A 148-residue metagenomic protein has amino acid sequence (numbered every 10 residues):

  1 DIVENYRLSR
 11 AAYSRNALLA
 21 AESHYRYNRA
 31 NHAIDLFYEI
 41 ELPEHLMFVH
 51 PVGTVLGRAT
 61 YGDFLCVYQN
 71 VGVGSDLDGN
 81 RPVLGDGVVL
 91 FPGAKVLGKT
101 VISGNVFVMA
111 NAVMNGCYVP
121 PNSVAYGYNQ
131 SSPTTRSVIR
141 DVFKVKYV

Functional and structural regions predicted by a protein language model:
D1-A30, R140-V148: Terminal amphipathic alpha-helical/low-complexity segments used for targeting or macromolecular assembly
A30-S137: Structural signal for interior beta-strand "rungs" in well-ordered beta-sheet cores of soluble enzyme domains
